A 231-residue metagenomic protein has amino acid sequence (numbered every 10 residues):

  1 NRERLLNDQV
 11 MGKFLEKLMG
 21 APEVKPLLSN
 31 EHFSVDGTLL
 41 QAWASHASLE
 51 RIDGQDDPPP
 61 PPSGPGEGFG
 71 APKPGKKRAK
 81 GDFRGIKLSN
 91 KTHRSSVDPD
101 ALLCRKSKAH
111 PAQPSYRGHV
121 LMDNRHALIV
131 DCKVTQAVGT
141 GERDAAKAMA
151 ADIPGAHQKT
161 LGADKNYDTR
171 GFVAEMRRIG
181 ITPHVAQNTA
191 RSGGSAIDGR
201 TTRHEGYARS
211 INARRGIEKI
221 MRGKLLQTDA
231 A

Functional and structural regions predicted by a protein language model:
N1-I179, A186-N188: Polybasic low-complexity intrinsically disordered regions
V35, T201-A231: Short amphipathic alpha-helical "interface-anchor" segments enriched in bulky aromatics
Y167, A190-R191, T228-A230: Short Gly/Pro-enriched loop/turn and capping motifs at secondary-structure junctions
S192-G199: Short, charged, surface-exposed secondary-structure boundary motifs
